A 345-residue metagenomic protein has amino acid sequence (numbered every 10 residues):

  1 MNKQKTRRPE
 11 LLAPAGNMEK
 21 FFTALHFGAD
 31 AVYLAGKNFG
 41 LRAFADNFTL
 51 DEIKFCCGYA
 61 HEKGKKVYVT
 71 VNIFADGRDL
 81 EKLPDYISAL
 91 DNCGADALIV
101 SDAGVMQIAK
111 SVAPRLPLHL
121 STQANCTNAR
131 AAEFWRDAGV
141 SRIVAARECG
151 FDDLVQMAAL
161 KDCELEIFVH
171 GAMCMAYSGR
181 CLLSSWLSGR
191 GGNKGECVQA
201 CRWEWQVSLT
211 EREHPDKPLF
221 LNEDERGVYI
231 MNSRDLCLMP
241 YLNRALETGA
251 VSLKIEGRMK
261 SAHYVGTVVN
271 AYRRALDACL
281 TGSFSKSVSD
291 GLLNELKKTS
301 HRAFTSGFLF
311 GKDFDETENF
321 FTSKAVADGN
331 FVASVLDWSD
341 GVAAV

Functional and structural regions predicted by a protein language model:
M1-H26, A31-L34, N38, C56-C57 (+5 more regions): Surface-exposed amphipathic alpha-helical tracts and adjacent flexible/coil segments at the periphery of soluble enzymes
R42-H61: Glycine-rich, positively charged N-terminal anion/phosphate-binding segment
G104-V105: Alpha-helix capping/helix-boundary segments
A113: Conserved phosphotransfer cores of two-component systems
N125: Beta/alpha (TIM)-barrel catalytic core signal, keyed to glycine-rich beta->alpha loops juxtaposed to Asp/Glu that bind
A129-R130: Conserved nucleotide-cofactor-binding alpha/beta core module
